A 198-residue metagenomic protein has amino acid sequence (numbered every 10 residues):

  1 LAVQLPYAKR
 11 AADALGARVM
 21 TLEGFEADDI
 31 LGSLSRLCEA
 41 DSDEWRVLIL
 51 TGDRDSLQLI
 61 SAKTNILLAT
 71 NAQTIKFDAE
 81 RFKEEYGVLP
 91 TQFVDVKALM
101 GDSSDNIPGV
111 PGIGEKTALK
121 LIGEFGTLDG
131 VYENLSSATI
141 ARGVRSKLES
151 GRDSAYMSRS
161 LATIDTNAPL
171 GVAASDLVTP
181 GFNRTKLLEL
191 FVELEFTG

Functional and structural regions predicted by a protein language model:
A2-L170: Extended two-metal-dependent nuclease catalytic cores across DNA- and RNA-processing enzymes
K147-G151, S160-G198: Low-complexity, acidic/Ser/Thr- and charged residue-rich accessory regions of DNA metabolism proteins
